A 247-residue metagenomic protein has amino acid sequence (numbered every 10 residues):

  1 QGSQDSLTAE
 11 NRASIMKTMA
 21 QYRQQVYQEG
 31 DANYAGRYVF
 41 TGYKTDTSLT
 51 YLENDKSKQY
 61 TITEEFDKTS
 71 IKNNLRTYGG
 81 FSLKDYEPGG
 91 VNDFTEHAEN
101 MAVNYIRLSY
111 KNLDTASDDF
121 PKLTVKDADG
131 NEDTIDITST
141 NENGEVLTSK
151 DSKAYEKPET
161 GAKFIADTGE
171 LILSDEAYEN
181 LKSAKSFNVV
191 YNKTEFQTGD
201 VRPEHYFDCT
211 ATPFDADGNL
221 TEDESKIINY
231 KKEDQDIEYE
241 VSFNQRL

Functional and structural regions predicted by a protein language model:
Q1-L52: Amphipathic alpha-helical polymerization modules
D5, N33, V39, T45-T47 (+8 more regions): Polar low-complexity intrinsically disordered regions enriched in Ser/Thr and small residues
K17-M19, K150-S152, S225-I228: A short linear-motif detector with a strong N-terminal bias
Y51-N74, K163-L247: Polar, low-complexity export/assembly segments characteristic of proteins that are secreted or assemble on the cell
K58-V103: Polar, glycine-rich mid-to-C-terminal structural blocks that act as macromolecule-binding/assembly scaffolds
D93-Q197, R202: Extended, beta-strand-rich, solvent-exposed assembly scaffolds of outer structural proteins
